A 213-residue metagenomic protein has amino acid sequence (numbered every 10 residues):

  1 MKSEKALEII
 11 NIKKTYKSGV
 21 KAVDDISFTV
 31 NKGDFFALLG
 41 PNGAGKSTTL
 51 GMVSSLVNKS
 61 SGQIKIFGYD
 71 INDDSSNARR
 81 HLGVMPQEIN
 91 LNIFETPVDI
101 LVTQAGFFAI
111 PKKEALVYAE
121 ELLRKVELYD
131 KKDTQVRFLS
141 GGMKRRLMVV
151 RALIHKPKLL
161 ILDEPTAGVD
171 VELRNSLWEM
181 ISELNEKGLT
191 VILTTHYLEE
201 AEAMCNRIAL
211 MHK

Functional and structural regions predicted by a protein language model:
K2-I9, K14-D25, K32, S75: A short, flexible loop at the N-terminus of ABC-type nucleotide-binding domains that lies
G62-D73, N77-A78: Conserved ABC transporter NBD signature motif
V102, G106, K113-K131: Conserved ABC ATPase "signature" region
Q135-L139: Conserved ABC ATPase signature
V149: Hydrophobic anchor residue at the start of the ABC signature
K156: Conserved catalytic motifs of ABC-family nucleotide-binding domains
L160-D163: Catalytic Walker B motif of ABC-type/P-loop ATPase nucleotide-binding domains
